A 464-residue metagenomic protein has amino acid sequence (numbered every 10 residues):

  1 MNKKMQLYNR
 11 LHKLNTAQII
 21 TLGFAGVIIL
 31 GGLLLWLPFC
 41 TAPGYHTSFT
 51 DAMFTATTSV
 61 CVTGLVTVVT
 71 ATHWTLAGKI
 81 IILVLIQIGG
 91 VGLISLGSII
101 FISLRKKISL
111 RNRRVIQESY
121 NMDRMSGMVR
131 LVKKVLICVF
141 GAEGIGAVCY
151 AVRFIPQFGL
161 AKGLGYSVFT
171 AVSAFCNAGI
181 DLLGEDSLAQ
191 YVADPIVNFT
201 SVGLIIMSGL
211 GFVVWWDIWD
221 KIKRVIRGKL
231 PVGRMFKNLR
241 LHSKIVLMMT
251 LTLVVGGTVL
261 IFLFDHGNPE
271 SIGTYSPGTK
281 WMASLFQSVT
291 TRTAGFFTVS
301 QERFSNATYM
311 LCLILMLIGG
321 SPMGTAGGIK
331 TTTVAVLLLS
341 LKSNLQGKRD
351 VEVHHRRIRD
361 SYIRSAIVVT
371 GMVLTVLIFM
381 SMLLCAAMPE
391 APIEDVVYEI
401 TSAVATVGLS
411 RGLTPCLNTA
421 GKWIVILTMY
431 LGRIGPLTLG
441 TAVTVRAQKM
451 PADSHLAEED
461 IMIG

Functional and structural regions predicted by a protein language model:
M1-G464: Membrane-proximal intracellular helices of multi-pass ion channels
